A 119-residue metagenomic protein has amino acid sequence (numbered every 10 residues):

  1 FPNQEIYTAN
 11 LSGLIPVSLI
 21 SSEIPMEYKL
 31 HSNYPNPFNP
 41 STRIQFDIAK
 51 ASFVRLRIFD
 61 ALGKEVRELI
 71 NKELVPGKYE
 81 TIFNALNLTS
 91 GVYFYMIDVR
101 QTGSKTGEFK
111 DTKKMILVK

Functional and structural regions predicted by a protein language model:
F1-S21: Short, compositionally biased serine/threonine- and acidic-rich segments at solvent-exposed termini, linkers, or domain
Q4, T81, K113-K114: Extracytoplasmic/periplasmic beta-strand context in beta-sandwich domains, especially the cupredoxin/COX2 CuA-binding
V17-F59, E68, E80-A85, D98-T106: Glycine-centered coil/turn sites that cap beta-strands in beta-rich domains
V66-L74: Solvent-exposed serine/threonine-rich low-complexity stretches and specific carbohydrate-binding patches
V75-Y79, T89-V92: A glycine-anchored, Pro-Gly-centered beta-turn/N-cap motif
S90-K119: C-terminal tail/sorting-segment detector
